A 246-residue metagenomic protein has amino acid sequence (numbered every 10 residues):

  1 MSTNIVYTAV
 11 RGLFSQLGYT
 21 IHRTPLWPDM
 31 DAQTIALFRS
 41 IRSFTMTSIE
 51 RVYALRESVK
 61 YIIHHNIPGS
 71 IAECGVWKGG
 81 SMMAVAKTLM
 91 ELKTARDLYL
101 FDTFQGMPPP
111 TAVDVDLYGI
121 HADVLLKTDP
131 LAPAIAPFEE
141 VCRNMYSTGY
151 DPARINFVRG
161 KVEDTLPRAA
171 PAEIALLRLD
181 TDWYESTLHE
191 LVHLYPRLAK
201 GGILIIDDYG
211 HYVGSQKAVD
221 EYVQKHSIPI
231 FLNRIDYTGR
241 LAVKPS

Functional and structural regions predicted by a protein language model:
M1-S40: Membrane-proximal basic amphipathic "stem/tether" segments
Y7, Y53-R56, M83: Non-catalytic, well-ordered alpha-helical scaffold segments
Q16-Y19, Y61, S147, K225: A structural signal for alpha-helix termini and helix-coil/disorder junctions
P28-I49, H65-S246: S-adenosylmethionine/decaboxylated-SAM
A54-N66: Conserved alpha-helix/loop element of class I SAM-dependent methyltransferases that forms part of the SAM/SAH-binding
